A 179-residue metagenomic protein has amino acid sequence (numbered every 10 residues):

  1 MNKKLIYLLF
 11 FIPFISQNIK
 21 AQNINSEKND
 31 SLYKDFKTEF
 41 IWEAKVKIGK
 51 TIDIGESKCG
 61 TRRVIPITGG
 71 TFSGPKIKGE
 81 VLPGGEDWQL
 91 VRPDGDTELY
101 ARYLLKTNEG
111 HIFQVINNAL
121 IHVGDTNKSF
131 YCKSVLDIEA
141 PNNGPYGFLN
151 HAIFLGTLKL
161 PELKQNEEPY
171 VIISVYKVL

Functional and structural regions predicted by a protein language model:
M1-I24: Bacterial Sec-dependent N-terminal signal peptides
Q22-L179: Beta-strand-enriched cores of mature, soluble protein domains
